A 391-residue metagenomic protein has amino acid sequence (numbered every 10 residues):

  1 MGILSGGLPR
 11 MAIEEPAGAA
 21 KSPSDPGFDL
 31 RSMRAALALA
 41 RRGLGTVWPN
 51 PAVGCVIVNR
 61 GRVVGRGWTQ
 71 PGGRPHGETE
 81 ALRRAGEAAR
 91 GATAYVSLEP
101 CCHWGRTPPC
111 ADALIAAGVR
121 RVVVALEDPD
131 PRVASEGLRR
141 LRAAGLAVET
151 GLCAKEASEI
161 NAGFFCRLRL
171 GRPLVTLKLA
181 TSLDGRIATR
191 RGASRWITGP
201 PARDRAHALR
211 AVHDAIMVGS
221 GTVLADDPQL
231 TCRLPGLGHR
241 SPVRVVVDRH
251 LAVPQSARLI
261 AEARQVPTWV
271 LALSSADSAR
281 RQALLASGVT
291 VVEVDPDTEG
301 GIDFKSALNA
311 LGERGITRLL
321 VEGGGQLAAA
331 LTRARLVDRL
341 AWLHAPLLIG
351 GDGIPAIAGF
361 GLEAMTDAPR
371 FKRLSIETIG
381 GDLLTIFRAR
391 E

Functional and structural regions predicted by a protein language model:
I3-L4, L8-N50, R66, R106 (+2 more regions): Enzymes that bind and transform nitrogen-containing heteroaromatic metabolites
A12, G27, A52-V53, N59-R60 (+1 more regions): Acidic, glycine-enriched active-site microenvironments
G45-P49, R74, L138, L152-A180: Proteins enriched for Cys/Gly/acidic motifs involved in redox and nucleic-acid/cofactor modification
C55-V56, L179: A residue-level detector for well-ordered beta-strand positions
I57-E156, V243, W269, S274-A276 (+1 more regions): Zn2+-dependent cytidine deaminase-like catalytic core
L126, N161, R191: Short, flexible helix/strand-to-coil boundary loops that buttress conserved ligand/catalytic motifs in alpha/beta
D130, A134, T150-C153, L168-R172 (+1 more regions): Short capping loops/turns at secondary-structure boundaries
